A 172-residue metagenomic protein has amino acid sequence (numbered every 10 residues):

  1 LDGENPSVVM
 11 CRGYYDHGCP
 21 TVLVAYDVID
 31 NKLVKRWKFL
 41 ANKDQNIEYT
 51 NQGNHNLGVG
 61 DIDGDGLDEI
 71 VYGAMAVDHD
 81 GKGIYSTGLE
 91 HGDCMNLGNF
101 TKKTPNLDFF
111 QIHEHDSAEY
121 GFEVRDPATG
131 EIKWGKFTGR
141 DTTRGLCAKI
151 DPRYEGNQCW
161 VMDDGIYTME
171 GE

Functional and structural regions predicted by a protein language model:
L1-E172: Beta-propeller-forming repeat regions
